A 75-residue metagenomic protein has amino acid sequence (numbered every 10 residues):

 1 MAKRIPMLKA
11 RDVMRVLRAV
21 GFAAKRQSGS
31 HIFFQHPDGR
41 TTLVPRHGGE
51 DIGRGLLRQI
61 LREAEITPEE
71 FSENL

Functional and structural regions predicted by a protein language model:
M1-L75: Basic nucleic-acid-binding interfaces
